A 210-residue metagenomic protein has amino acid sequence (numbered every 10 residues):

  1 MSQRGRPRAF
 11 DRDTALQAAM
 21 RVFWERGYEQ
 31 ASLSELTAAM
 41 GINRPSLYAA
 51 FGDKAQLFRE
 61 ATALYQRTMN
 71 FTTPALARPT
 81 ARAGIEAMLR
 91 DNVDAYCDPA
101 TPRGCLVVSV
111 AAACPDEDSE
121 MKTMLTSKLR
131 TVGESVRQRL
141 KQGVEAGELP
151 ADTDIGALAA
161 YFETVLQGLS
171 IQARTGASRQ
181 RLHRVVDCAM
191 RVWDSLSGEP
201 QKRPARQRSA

Functional and structural regions predicted by a protein language model:
S2-R4, A87-A95, R130-E145, V165 (+1 more regions): C-terminal peripheral helix-coil segments that are non-catalytic and often amphipathic
Q3, T14, A18-Q56, E60: Helix-turn-helix
D13, Q17, C105-V108: Short alpha-helical elements of helix-turn-helix
E60, T73-G104, I155-F162, P204: Hydrophobic alpha-helical connector segments
A63-M69: Short, basic, alpha-helical segments at the C-terminal edge of helix-turn-helix-like DNA-binding modules
P74, P79, A83, S119-E145 (+2 more regions): Amphipathic alpha-helical packing segments from all-alpha helical-bundle domains
G84, P99-T123: Amphipathic alpha-helical segments used for helix-helix packing
R103, V108, T153-Q172, V185-V192: Hydrophobic alpha-helical segments that form the core of small-molecule binding pockets and/or dimer interfaces
